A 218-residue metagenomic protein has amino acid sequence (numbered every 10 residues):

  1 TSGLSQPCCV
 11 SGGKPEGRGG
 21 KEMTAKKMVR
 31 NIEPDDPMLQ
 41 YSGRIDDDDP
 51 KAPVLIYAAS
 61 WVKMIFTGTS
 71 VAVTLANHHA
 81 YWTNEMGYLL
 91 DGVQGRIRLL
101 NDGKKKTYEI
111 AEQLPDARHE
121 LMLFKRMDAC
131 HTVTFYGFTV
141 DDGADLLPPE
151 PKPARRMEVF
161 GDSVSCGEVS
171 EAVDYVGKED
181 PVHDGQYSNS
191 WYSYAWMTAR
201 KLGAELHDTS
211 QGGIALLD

Functional and structural regions predicted by a protein language model:
G3-C9, G13, R18-S190: N-terminal secretory targeting modules
Y88-G92, T209, L216-L217: Short linear, low-complexity motifs centered on an aromatic residue
E158-V159, L206-T209: Structural recognition of the beta-strand scaffold that forms the well-ordered cores of secreted hydrolase catalytic
S163-C166, G212-L216: Solvent-exposed loop/turn segments at secondary-structure junctions within structured extracellular/periplasmic domains
G167-V169, L206, L217: Short helix/loop capping segments that flank catalytic or ligand/cofactor-binding pockets
Q186-W196, R200, S210: Extended, H/D-rich, highly charged conserved domains that either
